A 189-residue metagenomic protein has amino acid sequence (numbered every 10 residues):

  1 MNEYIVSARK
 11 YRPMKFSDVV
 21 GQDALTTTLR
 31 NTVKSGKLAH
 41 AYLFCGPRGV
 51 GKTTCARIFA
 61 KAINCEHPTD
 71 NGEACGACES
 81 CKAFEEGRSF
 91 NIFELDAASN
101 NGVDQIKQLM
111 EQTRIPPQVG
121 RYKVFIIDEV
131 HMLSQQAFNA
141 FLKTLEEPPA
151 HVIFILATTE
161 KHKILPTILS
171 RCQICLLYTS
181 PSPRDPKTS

Functional and structural regions predicted by a protein language model:
M1-I174: P-loop/Walker A NTP-binding region and its immediately flanking N-terminal helices in P-loop NTPase folds
Y178-S189: Single conserved hydrophobic/aromatic residue that forms the stacking wall/gate of nucleotide- or nucleobase-binding
